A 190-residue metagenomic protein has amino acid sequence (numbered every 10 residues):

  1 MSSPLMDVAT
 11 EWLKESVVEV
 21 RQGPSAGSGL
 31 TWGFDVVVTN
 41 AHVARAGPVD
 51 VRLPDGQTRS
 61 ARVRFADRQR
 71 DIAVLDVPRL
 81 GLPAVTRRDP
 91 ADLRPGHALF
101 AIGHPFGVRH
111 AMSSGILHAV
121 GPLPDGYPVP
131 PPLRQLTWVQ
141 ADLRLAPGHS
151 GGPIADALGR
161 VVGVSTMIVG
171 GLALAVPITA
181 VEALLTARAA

Functional and structural regions predicted by a protein language model:
S2-A9, S16-N40, Q57-S60, M112-S114 (+2 more regions): A conserved glycine-rich beta-strand in the N-terminal activation segment of trypsin-fold
S3, F34, R64-A66, V120 (+2 more regions): Residue-level recognition of beta-strand microenvironments
V8-A9, R52, R62-R64, P78-R109 (+1 more regions): Active-site substrate-binding loop(s) of clan PA
L13-V18, A73-T86, A111-A190: Active-site region of chymotrypsin-like
G23, N40-H42, H104-P105, T166-M167: Short, surface-exposed secondary-structure boundary micro-motifs
W32, A44-R45, L93, A155: Short, well-ordered loop/turn sites that connect or cap secondary structure elements
